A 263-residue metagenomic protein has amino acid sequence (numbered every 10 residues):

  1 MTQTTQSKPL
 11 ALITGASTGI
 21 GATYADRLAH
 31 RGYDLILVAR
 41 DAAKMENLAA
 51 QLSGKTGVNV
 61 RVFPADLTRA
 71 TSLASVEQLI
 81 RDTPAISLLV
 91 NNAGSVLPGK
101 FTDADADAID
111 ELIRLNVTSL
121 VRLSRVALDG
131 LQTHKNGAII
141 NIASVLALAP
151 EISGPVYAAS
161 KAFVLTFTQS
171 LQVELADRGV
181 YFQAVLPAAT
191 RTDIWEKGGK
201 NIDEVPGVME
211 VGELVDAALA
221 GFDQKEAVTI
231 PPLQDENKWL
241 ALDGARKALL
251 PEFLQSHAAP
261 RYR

Functional and structural regions predicted by a protein language model:
S17-T18: Conserved glycine-rich cofactor-binding loop
R31-L48: Conserved glycine-rich Rossmann-like NAD(P)H-binding loop of the short-chain dehydrogenase/reductase
N92-L97: Conserved NAD(P)H cofactor-binding loop of Rossmann-fold oxidoreductase domains
K100-I113: Substrate-binding pocket helix/loop in short-chain dehydrogenase/reductase
S124, S160: Active-site helix of classical SDR
S144: Residue(s) in the substrate-gating loop at a strand-loop-helix junction that position the organic substrate next
A184, K200-W239: C-terminal helical subdomain
